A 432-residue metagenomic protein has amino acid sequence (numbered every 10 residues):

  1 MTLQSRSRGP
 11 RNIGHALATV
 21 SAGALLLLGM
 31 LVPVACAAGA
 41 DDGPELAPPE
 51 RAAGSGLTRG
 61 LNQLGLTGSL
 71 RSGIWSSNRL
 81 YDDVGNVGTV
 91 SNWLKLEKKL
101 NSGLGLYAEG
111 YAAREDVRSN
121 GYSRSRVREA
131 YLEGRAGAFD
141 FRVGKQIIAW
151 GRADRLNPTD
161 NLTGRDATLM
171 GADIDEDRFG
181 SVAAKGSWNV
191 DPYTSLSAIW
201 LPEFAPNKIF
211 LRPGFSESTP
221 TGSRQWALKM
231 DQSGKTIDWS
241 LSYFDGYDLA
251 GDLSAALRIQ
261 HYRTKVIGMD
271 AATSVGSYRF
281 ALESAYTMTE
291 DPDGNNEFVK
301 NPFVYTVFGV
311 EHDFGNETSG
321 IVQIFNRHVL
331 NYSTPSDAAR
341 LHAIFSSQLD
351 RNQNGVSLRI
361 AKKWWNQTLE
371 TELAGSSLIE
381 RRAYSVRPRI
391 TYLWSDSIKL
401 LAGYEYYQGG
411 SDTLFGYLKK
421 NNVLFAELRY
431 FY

Functional and structural regions predicted by a protein language model:
T2-L3, L28-D83, K95: N-terminal periplasmic/intermembrane-space "pro-region" immediately following the signal or transit peptide
L64-L66, S102-L106, A138-F141, Y193-L196 (+5 more regions): Repeated loop/turn-to-beta-strand initiation elements of outer-membrane beta-barrel proteins
S72-N78, A112-D116, A136-A138, I147-A149 (+10 more regions): Transmembrane beta-strands of outer-membrane beta-barrel pores
D82-G88, S119-V127, I174-E176, E217-G222 (+5 more regions): Replace "Gram-negative outer membrane beta-barrel proteins" with "bacterial and organellar outer membrane beta-barrel
S91-K95, E129-Y131, A183-K185, Q225-K229 (+5 more regions): Membrane-embedded beta-strand positions in outer-membrane beta-barrel channels/transporters
E97-F210, D231, K235, G409: Outer membrane beta-barrel
G246, A272-S376: Detector for outer-membrane/organellar transmembrane beta-barrel domains, recognizing the amphipathic beta-strand
I360, L418-Y432: Outer-membrane beta-barrel "beta-signal"
